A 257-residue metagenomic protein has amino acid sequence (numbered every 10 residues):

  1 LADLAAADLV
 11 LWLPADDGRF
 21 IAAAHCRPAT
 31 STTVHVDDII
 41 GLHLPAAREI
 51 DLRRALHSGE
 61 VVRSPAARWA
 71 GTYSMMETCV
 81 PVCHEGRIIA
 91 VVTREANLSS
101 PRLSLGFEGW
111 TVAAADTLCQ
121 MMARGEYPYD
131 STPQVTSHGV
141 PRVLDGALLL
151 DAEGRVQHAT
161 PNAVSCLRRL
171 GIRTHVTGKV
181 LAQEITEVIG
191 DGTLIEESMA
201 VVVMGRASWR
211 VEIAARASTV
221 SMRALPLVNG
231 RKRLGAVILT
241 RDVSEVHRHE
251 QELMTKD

Functional and structural regions predicted by a protein language model:
L1-A5, D51, A114, S131-V135: Amphipathic alpha-helical coiled-coil segments that mediate homodimerization and allosteric signal transmission
A2-V61, A66-Y73, C83-R87: Non-catalytic regulatory/interaction regions at protein termini and inter-domain linkers
D8, T78-C79, G146: Conserved beta-strand and immediately adjacent loop positions that scaffold enzyme active sites
P14-A15, R19-A47, G106-A115, Y127-P128 (+1 more regions): PAS-family sensory domains
A24-R27, T93, P161, A224 (+1 more regions): Short clusters of small/polar residues that mark proteolytic maturation junctions
A55-V62, Q120-T132, V188-G192, V203-R206 (+1 more regions): Short, positively charged
S64-H84, A90, E184-E245: PAS-family sensory/regulatory modules and their coupling/dimerization elements
V92-D130, P226-D257: Sensory coupling linkers of modular signal transduction proteins
